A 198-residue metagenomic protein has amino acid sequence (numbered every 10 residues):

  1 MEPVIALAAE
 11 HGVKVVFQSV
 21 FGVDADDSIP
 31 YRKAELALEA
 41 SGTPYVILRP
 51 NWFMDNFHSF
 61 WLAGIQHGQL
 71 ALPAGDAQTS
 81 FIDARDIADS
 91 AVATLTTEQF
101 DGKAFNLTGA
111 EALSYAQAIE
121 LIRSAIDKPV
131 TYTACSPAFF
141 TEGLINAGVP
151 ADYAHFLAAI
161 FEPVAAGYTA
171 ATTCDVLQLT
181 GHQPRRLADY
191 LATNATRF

Functional and structural regions predicted by a protein language model:
E2, A6-K14, V20-T131, C135-A147 (+3 more regions): Oxidoreductase cofactor-interface core, primarily capturing Rossmann-like NAD(P)-dependent enzymes
A138-F198: A hydrophobic C-terminal alpha-helical subdomain
